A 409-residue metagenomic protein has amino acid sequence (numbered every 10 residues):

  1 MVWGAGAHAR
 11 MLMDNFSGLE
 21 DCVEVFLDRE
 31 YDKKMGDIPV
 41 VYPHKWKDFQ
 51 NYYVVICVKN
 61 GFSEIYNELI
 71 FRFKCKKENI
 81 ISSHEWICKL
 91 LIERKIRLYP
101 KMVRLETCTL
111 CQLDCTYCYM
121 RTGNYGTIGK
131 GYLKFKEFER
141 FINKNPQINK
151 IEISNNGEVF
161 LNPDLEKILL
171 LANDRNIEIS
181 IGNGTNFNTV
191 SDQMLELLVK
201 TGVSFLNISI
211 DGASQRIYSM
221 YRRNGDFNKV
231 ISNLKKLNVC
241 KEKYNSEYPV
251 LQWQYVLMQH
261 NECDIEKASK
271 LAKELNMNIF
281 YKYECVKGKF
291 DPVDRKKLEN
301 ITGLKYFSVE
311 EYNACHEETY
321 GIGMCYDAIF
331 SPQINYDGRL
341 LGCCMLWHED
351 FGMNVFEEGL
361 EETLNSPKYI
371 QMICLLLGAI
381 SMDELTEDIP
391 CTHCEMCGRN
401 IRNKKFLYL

Functional and structural regions predicted by a protein language model:
M1-F16: Glycine-rich adenosine-cofactor-binding loop
E24-R29: Short internal beta-strands
Y31-R94: Phosphate-bearing ligand-interacting subdomains that bind or position ATP/ADP/UDP/GDP/NAD(P) or nucleotide-linked
I81-R104, E310-G321, I329, K368-L385 (+1 more regions): N-terminal [4Fe-4S]-dependent radical SAM core
C88-F205, R216, M220, N228 (+4 more regions): Conserved alpha-helical substructure of the radical SAM core
P146-S154, E178-G182, L197-I210, N228-K297 (+2 more regions): Conserved C-terminal portion of the radical SAM core fold that forms the substrate/S-adenosylmethionine-binding
V239-V250, N278-F280, V286-G323, M345-R399: C-terminal accessory region of radical SAM enzymes
